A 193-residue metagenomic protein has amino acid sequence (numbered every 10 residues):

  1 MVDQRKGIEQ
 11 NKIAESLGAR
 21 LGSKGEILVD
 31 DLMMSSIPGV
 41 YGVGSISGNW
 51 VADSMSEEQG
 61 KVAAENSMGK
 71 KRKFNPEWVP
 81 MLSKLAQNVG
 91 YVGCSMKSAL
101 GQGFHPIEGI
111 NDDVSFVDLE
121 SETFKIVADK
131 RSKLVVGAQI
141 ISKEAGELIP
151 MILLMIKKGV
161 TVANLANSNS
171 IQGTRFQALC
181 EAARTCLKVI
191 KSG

Functional and structural regions predicted by a protein language model:
M1-N66: FAD-site-proximal beta/loop scaffold in flavoenzymes
V2, L17, V43, N49 (+4 more regions): Change "in soluble alpha/beta enzymes" to "in soluble alpha/beta proteins
R20-G22, K70-P80, G103-I107: A short alpha-helix-loop-beta-strand transition element characteristic of N-terminal alpha/beta dinucleotide-binding
K24, W78, S121-T123: Short beta-strand-initiation
E26-D30, M68-G69, G109-V114: Glycine-rich, charged/polar anion/phosphate-binding loops that engage phosphate groups from diverse ligands
S35, N75-E77, A128-S132: Short, flexible turn/loop "capping" segments at secondary-structure junctions
N66-M96: Active-site-proximal substrate-binding core of FAD-dependent oxidoreductases
L85-S95, L100-G193: Flexible, glycine-rich terminal cap/loop adjacent to redox cofactors in electron-transfer oxidoreductases
